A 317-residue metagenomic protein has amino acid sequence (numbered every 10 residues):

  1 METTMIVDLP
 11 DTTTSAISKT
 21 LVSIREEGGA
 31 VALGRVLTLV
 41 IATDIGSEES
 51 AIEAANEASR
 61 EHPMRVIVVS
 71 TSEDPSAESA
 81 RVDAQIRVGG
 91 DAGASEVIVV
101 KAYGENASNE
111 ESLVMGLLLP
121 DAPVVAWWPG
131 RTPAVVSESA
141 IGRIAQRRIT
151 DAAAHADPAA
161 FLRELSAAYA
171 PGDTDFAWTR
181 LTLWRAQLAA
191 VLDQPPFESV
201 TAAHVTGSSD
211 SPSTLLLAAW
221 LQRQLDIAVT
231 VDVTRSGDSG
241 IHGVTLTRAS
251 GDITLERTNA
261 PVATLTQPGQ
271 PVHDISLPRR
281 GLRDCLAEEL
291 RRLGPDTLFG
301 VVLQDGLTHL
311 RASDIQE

Functional and structural regions predicted by a protein language model:
M1-A126: An N-terminal, globular interaction/scaffold subdomain
M1-L33, A80-R81, D175-Q194, L293-E317: Short N-terminal or domain-adjacent regulatory/targeting segments
A32, D91, H155, P171-L181 (+4 more regions): Extended, compositionally simple fibrous regions characteristic of intermediate-filament-like scaffolds
A55-R60, V114-G116, A140-R143, A219-L225: Short, solvent-exposed amphipathic alpha-helical segments in soluble enzyme and RNA/protein-processing domains
V66-D74, W127-P129, A152-H155, A228-S239: A generic structural motif
E96, V100-A189: Internal, hydrophobic cores of structured domains that mediate oligomerization or house catalytic pockets within large
A160-S250: A contiguous, surface-oriented mixed alpha/beta subdomain in the mid-to-C-terminal portion of proteins that forms
L225-D226, D238-G240, T247-E317: Long, compositionally biased intrinsically disordered terminal regions
